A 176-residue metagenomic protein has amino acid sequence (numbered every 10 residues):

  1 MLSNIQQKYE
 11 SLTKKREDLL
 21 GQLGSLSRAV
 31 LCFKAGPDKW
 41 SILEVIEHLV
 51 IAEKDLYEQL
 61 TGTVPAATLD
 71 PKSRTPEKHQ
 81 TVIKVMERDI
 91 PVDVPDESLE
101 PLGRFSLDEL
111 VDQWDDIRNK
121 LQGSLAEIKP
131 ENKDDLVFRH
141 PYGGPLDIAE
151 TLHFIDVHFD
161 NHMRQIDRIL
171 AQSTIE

Functional and structural regions predicted by a protein language model:
M1-Q7, E58-D112, T174-E176: Short, helix-capping/interhelical loops that line the mouth of catalytic, cofactor-, or ligand-binding pockets
Q6-T13, I46, V50, D108-V111 (+3 more regions): Short amphipathic alpha-helical segments with heptad-repeat character
S11, Q22, Q59, T63 (+5 more regions): Residues that form generic nucleotide/phosphate-binding pockets
S11-L12, R16-L19, L23-L49: Long, hydrophobic N-terminal alpha-helical segment
K14, D18, S25, D116 (+3 more regions): Residues on one face of amphipathic alpha-helical coiled coils
G21-A29, R88-E97, E131-R139: Short alpha-helical hairpin
F33-V82, G123-E176: Short, contiguous alpha-helical
R104, D108-D115, P145, A149 (+1 more regions): Short, amphipathic alpha-helical segments
